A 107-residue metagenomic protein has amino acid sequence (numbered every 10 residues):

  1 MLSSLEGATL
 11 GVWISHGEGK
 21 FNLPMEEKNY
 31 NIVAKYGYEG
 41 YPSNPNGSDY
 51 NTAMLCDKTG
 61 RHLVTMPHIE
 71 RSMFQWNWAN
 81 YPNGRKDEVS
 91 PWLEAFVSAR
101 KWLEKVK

Functional and structural regions predicted by a protein language model:
M1-K107: Amide-donor transfer/coupling interface in amidating biosynthetic enzymes
